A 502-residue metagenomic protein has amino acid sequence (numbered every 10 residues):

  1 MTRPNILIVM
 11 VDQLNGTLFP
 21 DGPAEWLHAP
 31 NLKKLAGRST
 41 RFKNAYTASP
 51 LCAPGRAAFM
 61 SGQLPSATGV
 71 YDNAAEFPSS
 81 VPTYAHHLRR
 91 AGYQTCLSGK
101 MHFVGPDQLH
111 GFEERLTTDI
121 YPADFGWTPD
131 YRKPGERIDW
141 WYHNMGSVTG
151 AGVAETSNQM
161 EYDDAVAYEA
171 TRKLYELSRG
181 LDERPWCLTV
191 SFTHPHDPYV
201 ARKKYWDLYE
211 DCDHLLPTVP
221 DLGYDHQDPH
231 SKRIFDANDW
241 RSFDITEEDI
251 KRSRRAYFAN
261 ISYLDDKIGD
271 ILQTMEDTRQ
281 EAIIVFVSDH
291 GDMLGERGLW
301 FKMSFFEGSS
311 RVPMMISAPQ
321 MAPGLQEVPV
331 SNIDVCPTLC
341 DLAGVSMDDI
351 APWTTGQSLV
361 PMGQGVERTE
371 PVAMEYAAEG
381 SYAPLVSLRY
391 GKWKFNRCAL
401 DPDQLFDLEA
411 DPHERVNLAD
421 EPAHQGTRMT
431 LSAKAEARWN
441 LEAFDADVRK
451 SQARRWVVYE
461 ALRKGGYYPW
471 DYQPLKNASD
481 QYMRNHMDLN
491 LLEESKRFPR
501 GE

Functional and structural regions predicted by a protein language model:
M1-R397, D403, P412-T430, G465-E502: Formylglycine-dependent sulfatase
E409: Residues forming the ATP-binding cleft of Hanks-type serine/threonine protein kinase domains
A419-Y468: A contiguous, mid-protein "functional segment" used to position or interact with cofactors/ions or partner subunits
